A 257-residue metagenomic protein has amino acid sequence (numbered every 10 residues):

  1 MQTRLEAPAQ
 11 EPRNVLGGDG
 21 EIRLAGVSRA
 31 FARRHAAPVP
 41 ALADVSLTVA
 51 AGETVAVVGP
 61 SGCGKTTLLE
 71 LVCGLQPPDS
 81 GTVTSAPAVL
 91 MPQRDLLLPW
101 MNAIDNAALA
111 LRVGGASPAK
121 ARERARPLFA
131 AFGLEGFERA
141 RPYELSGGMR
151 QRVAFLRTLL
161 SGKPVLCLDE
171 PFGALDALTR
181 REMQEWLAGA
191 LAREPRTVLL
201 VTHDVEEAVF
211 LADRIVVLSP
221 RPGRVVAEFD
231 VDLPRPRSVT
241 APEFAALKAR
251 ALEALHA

Functional and structural regions predicted by a protein language model:
P12-L24, A30-D44: A short, flexible loop at the N-terminus of ABC-type nucleotide-binding domains that lies
V58-P60: The feature captures the beta-strand-to-loop junction immediately N-terminal to the Walker
C73: Helix-to-loop junction immediately C-terminal to a conserved catalytic motif
M101-A108, E170: Short coil-to-helix segment of the ABC ATPase nucleotide-binding domain corresponding to the Q-loop/switch region
A119-F137, G189: Conserved ABC ATPase "signature" region
R141-L145, M149: Conserved ABC ATPase signature
L160-P164: A short, proline-enriched helix->beta-strand linker immediately N-terminal to the Walker B motif in ABC-type P-loop
